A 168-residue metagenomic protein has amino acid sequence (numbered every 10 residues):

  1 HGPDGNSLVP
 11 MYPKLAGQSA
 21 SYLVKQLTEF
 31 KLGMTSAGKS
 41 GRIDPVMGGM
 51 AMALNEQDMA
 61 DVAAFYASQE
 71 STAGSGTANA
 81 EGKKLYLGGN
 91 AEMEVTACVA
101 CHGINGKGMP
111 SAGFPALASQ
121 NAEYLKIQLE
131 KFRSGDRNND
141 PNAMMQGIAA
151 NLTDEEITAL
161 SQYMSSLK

Functional and structural regions predicted by a protein language model:
H1-P3, V62, V95-I104, L160 (+1 more regions): The canonical Cys-X-X-Cys-His
P3-N6, S19-K25, L32-M34, R42 (+3 more regions): His/Met- and acidic-residue-enriched segments that coordinate or traffic transition-metal cofactors and support
D4, M11, S19, Q26 (+5 more regions): Short pre-active-site segment immediately N-terminal to redox-active cysteine/selenocysteine motifs in thiol-based
L8-A16, F30-G76, P110-A116, R133-K168: Axial heme c-ligation environment in periplasmic c-type cytochrome domains
A16-T28, N121-F132: Short microdomains enriched in Cys/His and/or Lys/Arg
S75-N79, K83: Conserved catalytic or metal-liganding residues and their short signature motifs at active sites of enzymes
L85-Y86, A149: Conserved short C-terminal alpha-helix that flanks the catalytic cleft of nucleotide-sugar-dependent
L87-V99, A118-I127: Sequence context surrounding c-type heme c attachment/ligation sites in exported
